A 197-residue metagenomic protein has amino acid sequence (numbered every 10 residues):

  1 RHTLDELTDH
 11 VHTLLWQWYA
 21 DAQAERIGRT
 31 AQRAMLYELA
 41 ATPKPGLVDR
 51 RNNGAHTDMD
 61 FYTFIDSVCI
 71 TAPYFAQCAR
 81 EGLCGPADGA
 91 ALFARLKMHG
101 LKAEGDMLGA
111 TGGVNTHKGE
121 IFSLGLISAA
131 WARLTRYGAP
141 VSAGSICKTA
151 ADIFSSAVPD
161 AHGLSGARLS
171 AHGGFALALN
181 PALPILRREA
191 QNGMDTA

Functional and structural regions predicted by a protein language model:
H2-G89, F93, W131-A197: Phosphate-rich cofactor/ligand-interacting catalytic cores and adjacent structured alpha/beta frameworks
A76-A132: Long, hydrophobic/aromatic-enriched structural stretches that serve as scaffold segments
